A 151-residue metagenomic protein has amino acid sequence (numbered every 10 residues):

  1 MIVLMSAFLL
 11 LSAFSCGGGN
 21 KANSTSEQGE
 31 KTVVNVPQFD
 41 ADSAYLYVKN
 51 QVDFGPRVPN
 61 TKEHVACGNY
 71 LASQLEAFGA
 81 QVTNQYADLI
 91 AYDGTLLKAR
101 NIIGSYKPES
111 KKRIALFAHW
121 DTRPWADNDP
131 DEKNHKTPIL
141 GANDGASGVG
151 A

Functional and structural regions predicted by a protein language model:
M1-L4: Bacterial N-terminal signal peptides that target proteins for export
L11-S15: C-terminal motif of bacterial Sec signal peptides marking the signal peptidase cleavage site
G18, A22, E27-C67, F78: N-terminal capping segment at the start of a domain
Q51, Q85-A87, Y106-K107, F117-D121: Active-site-proximal beta-strand/loop segments in catalytic clefts of secreted hydrolases
P56-E109: A non-catalytic alpha/beta surface segment that caps or lines the substrate-entry region of metallo-dependent hydrolase
G104, L116, D131-A151: Alpha-helical metal-binding/catalytic segments enriched in His/Glu/Asp
K111-I114: Active-site beta-strand-loop-beta-strand hairpin of nuclease catalytic cores that positions key catalytic residues
R123-D129: Short acidic/His/Gly/Ser-rich catalytic and metal-binding motifs that mark active-site loops of diverse hydrolases
